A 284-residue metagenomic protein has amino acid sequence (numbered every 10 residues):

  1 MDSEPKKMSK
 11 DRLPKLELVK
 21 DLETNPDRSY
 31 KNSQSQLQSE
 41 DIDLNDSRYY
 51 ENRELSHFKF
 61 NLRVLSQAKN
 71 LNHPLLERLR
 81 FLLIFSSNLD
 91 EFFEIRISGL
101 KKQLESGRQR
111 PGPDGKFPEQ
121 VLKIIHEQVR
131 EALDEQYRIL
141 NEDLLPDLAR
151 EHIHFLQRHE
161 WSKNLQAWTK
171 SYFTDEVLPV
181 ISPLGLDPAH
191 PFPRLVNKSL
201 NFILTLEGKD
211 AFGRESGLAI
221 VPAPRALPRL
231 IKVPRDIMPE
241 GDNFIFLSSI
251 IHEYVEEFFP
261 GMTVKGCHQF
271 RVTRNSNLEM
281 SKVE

Functional and structural regions predicted by a protein language model:
P5, K10-E284: N-terminal non-catalytic structural scaffold regions of very large proteins
